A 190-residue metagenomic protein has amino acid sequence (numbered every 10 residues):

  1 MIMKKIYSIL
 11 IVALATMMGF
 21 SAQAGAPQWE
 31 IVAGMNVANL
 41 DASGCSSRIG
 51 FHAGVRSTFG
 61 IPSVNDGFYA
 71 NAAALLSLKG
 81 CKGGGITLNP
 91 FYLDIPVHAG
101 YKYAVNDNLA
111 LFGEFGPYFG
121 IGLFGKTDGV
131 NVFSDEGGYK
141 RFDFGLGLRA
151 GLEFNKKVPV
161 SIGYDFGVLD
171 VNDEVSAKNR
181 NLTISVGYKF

Functional and structural regions predicted by a protein language model:
M1-Q28: Cleavable N-terminal export/targeting peptides
A26-E30, M35-L40, G44-L93: Glycine- and aromatic-enriched membrane insertion/assembly motifs of diderm outer-membrane and organelle channel
W29-A33, A53, A70-A74, V97 (+4 more regions): Membrane-embedded beta-strand positions of outer-membrane beta-barrel proteins
M35-N39, F59, L76-G80, F91 (+4 more regions): Transmembrane beta-strands of outer-membrane beta-barrel pores
S43-I49, G85-F91, S134-F142, E174-R180: Replace "Gram-negative outer membrane beta-barrel proteins" with "bacterial and organellar outer membrane beta-barrel
T58-V64, G100-A104, G151-N155, G187-K189: Structural signature of outer-membrane beta-barrel channels/translocons
P62-F68, L109, K156-I162: Repeated loop/turn-to-beta-strand initiation elements of outer-membrane beta-barrel proteins
K178-F190: Outer-membrane beta-barrel "beta-signal"
